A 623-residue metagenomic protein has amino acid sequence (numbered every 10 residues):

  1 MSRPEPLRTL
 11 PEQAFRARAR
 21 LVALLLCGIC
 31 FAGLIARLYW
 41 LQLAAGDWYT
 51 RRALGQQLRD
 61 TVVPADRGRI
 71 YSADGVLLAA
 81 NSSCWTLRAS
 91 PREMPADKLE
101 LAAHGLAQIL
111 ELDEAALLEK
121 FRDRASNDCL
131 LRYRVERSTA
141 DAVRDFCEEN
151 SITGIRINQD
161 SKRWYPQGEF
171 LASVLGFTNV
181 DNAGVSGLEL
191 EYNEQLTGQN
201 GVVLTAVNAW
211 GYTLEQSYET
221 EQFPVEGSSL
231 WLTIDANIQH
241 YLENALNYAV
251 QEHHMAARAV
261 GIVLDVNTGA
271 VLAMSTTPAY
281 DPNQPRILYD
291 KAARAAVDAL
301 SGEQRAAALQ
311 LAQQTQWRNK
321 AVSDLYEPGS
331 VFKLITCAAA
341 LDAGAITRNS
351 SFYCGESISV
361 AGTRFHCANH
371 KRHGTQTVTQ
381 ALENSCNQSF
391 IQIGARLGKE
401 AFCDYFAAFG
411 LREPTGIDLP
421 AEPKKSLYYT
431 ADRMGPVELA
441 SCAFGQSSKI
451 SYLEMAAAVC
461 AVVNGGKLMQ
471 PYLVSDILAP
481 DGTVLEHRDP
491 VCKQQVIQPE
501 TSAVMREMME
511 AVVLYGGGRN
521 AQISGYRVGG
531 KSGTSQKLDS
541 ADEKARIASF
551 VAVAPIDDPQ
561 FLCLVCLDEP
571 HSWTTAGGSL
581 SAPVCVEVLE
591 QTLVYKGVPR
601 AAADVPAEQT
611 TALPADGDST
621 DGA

Functional and structural regions predicted by a protein language model:
M1-L300, Q316, L325, E400-G410 (+4 more regions): Periplasmic/cell-envelope proteins involved in peptidoglycan metabolism and beta-lactam response
S2-L7, A79, N208-E221, V266-V331 (+4 more regions): Beta-lactam-recognizing serine transpeptidase/beta-lactamase-like catalytic domain environment
